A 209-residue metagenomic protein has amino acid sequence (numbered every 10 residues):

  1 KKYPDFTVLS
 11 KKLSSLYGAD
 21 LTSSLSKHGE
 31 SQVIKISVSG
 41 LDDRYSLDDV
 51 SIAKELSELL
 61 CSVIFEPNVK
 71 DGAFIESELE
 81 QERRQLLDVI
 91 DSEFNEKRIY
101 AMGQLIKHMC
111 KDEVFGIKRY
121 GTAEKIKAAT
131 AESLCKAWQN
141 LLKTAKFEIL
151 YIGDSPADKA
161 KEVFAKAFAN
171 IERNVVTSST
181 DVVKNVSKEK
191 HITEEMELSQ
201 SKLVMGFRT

Functional and structural regions predicted by a protein language model:
K1, K146, R173-T209: His/Glu-based metal-binding/catalytic segments typifying zinc-dependent metallopeptidases
K1-T7: Short intrinsically disordered, low-complexity coil segments enriched in acidic
Y3, Y120-A123, I192: A generic, residue-level signal for flexible/boundary positions that often mark functional hotspots
V8-V176: Charge-rich, well-structured scaffold segments of protease-associated domains
